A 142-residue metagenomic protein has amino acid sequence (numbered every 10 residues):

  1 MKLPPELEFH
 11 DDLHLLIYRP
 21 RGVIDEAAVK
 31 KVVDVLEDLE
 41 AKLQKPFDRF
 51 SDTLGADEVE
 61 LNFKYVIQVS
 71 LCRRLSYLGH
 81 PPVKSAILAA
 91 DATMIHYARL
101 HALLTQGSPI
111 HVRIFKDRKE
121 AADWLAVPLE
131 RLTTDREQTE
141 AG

Functional and structural regions predicted by a protein language model:
M1-G142: Amphipathic, Lys/Arg-enriched alpha-helical "gate/interface" segment within cytosolic domains that mediates
